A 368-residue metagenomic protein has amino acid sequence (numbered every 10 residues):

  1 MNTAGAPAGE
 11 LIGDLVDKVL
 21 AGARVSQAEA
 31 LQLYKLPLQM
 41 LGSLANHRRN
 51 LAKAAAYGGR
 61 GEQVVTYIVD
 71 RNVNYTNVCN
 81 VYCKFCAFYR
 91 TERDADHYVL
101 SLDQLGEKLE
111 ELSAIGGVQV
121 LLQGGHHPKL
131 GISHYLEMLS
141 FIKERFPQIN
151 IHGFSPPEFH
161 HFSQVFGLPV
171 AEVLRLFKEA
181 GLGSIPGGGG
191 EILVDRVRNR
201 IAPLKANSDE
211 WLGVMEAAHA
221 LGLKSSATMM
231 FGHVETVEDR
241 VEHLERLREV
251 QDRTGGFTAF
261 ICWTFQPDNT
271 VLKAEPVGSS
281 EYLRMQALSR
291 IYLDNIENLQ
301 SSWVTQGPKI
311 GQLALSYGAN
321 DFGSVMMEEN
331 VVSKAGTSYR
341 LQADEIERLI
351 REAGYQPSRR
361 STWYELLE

Functional and structural regions predicted by a protein language model:
M1-Q39, S113, E245, Q251-E368: Auxiliary Fe-S-binding modules of radical SAM enzymes
G22, A45, C83, L122 (+5 more regions): Conserved, mostly hydrophobic/aromatic
A30-Y34, V69-N72, G124-P128, F231-V234 (+1 more regions): Conserved short loop/turn motifs at secondary-structure junctions
G42-R93, H97-Q123: N-terminal pre-triad scaffold of radical SAM enzymes
G61-V69, K84-D94, L139-F162, L283-S301: Mobile, glycine- and charge-enriched loop segments and immediately flanking short secondary-structure elements within
V65-R71, V120, I151-S155, I185-G187 (+4 more regions): Hydrophobic faces of well-ordered beta-strands that scaffold small-molecule active sites in alpha/beta enzyme cores
Y67-V73, R93, Q123-S133, D195 (+2 more regions): Glycine-rich, proline-tolerant flexible connector loops at the mouths of alpha/beta enzymes
R90-T228, H233-E242, R246-E249: Conserved Radical SAM active-site core
